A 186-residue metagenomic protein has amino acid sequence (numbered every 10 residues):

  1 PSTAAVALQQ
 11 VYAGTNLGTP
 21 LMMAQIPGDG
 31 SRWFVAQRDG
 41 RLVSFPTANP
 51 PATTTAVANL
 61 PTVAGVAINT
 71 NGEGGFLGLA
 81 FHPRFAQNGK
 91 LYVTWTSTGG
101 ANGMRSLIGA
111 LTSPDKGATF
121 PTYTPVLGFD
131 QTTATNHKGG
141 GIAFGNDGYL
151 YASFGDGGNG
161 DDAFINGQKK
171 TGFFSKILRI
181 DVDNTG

Functional and structural regions predicted by a protein language model:
P1-D161: Acidic, Gly/Ser/Thr-rich repeat motifs that build Ca2+-stabilized beta-propeller blades
R105-G117, I165-D183: Beta-propeller blade signature
